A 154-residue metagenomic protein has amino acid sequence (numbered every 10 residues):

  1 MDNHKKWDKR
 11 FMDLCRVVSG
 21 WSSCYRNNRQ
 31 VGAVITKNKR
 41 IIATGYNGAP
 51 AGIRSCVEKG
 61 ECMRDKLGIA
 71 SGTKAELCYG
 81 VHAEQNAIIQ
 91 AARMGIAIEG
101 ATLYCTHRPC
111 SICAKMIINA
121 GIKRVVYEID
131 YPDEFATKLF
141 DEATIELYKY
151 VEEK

Functional and structural regions predicted by a protein language model:
M1-K154: Zinc-dependent deaminase catalytic domain
